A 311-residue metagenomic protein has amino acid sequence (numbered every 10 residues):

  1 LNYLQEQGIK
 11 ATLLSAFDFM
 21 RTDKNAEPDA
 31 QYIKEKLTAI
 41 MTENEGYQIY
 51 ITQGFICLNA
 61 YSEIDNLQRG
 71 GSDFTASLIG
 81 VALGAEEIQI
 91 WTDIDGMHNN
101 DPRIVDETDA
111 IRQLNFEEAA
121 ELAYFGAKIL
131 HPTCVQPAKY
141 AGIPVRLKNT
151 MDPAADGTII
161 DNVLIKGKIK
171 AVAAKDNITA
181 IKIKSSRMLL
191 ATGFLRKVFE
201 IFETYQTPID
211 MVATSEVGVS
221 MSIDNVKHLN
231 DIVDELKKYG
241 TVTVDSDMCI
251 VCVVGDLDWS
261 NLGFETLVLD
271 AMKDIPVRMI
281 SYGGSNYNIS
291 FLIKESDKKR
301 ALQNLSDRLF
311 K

Functional and structural regions predicted by a protein language model:
L1-L130, V135, K294: Nucleotide/pyrophosphate-binding catalytic subdomain
N2-E6, A39-I40, L78-A82, E118-L122 (+11 more regions): Alpha-helical scaffold segments in soluble metabolic enzymes
K10-T12, I88, V145, I209 (+1 more regions): Hydrophobic anchor at the start of a short beta-strand that flanks the dinucleotide cofactor-binding loop
A16-F19, F55-I56, T92-M97, P102-R103 (+6 more regions): Short, ordered loop/turn segments at secondary-structure junctions
I40-Y50, I56-A60, Q68, V81-L83 (+9 more regions): Solvent-exposed alpha-helices and their adjacent loops that cap or buttress functional pockets in soluble metabolic
N44-N59, L122-R146, K184-T192, D245-S260: Electropositive, surface-exposed helix/loop patches at the edges of structured domains that serve as adaptable
N115-K184: A conserved active-site cap/scaffold subdomain adjacent to cofactor or substrate pockets
T158-K311: A conserved regulatory-domain signal marking ACT and ACT-like small-molecule sensing domains and adjacent regulatory
